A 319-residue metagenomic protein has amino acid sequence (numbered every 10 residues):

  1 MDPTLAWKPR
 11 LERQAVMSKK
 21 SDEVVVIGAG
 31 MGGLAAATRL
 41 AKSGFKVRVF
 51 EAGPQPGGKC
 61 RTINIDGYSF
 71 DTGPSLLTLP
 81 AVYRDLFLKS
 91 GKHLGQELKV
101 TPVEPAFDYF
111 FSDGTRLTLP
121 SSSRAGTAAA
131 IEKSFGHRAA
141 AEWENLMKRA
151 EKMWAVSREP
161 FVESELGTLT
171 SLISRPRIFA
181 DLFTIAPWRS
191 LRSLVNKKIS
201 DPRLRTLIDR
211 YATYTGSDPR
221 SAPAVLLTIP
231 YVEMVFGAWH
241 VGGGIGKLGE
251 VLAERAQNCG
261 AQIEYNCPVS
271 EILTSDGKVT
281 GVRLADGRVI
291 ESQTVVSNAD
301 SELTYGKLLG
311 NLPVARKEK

Functional and structural regions predicted by a protein language model:
D2-V24, K42-S43: Extreme N-terminal leader/targeting segments of oxidoreductases
K19-R158: N-terminal glycine-rich phosphate/pyrophosphate-binding loop and immediately adjacent elements
S112-A222: Rossmann-like flavin
L182-L191, M234-E254: Short beta-strand to alpha-helix junction loop
A222-E233: Residues forming anionic-ligand binding surfaces in small-molecule and nucleic-acid pockets of primarily soluble enzymes
G242-V251, N258, I272-L273, R283-K319: Glycine-rich loop(s) and the adjacent beta-strand/alpha-helix scaffold that form part
Y265-K278: A conserved short coil-to-beta-strand element within the FAD-binding core of flavoproteins
